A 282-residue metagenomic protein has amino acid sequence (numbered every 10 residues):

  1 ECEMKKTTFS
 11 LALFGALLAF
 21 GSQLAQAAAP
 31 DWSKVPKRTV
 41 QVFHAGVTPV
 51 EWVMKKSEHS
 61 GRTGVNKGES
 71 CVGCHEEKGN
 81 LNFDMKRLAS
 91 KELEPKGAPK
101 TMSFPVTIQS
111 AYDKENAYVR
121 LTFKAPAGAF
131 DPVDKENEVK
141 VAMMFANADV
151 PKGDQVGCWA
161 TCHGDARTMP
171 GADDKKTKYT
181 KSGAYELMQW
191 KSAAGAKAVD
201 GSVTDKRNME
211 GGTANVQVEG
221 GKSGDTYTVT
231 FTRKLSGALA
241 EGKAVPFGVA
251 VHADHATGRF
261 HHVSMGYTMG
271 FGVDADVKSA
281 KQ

Functional and structural regions predicted by a protein language model:
E3-A12: Bacterial N-terminal signal peptides that target proteins for export
A12-G21: Bacterial N-terminal signal peptides
A27-E58, E136, A142-K191, G237-Q282: Acidic/polar low-complexity flexible segments
A28-G68, N82-T107: Sequence context of c-type cytochrome heme-c attachment sites
G68-K78, C162: The canonical Cys-X-X-Cys-His
V106-Q109, V216-K222: Beta-strand-rich interaction surfaces with strong enrichment in secreted/lumenal proteins
N116-F123, Y227-R233: Short, well-ordered beta-strand segments enriched in hydrophobic/aromatic residues
T177-G220: Short helix-loop boundary/capping segments
